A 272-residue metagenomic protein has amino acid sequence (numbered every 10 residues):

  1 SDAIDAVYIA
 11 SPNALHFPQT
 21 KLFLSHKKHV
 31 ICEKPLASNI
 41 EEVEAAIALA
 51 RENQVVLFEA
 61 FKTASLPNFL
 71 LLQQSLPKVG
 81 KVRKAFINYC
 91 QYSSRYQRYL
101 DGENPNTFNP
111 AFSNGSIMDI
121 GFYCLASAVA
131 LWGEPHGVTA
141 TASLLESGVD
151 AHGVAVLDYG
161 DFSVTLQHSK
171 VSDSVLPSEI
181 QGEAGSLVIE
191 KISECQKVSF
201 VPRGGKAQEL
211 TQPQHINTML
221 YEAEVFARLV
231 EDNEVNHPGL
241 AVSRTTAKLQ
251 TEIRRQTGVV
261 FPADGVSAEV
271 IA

Functional and structural regions predicted by a protein language model:
S1-L49: Beta-loop-alpha module in the N-terminal Rossmann-like domain of NAD(P)-dependent dehydrogenases, especially those
A6-I9, A227-A272: C-terminal helix-rich "cap/oligomerization" subdomain common to oxidoreductases
L15, P35-E42, V56-S65, L70: Rossmann-like NAD(P)(H) cofactor-binding subdomain of soluble oxidoreductases
A45-T63, K81-K84: Rossmann-fold dehydrogenase core element
A64-H136: Predominantly a Rossmann-like dinucleotide-binding segment in NAD(P)-dependent oxidoreductases
C124-C195, E224-E234, E269-A272: Contiguous beta-strand/loop segments that form the cofactor/metal-binding neighborhood of enzyme cores
T211-E224: Active-site loop of classical SDR/Rossmann-like NAD(P)-dependent oxidoreductases, centered on the catalytic Tyr-X3-Lys
